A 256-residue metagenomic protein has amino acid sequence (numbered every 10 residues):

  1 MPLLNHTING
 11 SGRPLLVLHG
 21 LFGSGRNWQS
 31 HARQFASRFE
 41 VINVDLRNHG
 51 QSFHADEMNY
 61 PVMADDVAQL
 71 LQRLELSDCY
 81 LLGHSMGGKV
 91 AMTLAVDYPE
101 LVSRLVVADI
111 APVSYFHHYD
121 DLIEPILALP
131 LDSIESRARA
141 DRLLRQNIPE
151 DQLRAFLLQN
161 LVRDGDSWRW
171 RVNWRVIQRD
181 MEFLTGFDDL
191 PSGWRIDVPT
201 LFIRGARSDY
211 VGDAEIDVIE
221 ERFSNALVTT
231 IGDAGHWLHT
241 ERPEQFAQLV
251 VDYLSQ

Functional and structural regions predicted by a protein language model:
M1-L16, A36-F39, L76-S77, E182 (+2 more regions): Alpha/beta-hydrolase fold catalytic core
G20-G23, S85: Active-site glycine-rich loops that stabilize anionic/oxyanionic intermediates across multiple enzyme folds
F22-S30: Serine-hydrolase catalytic-loop signature spanning alpha/beta hydrolases and amidase-signature enzymes
Q29-A36, I42-L82, V90, Q248-V251: Active-site loop/oxyanion-hole signature of alpha/beta-hydrolase fold enzymes
S77-H118: Conserved hydrolase catalytic core segment
D132-F187: Conserved alpha/beta-hydrolase catalytic His-Asp/Glu region
D166-R222, L227-T230: Conserved serine/cysteine hydrolase catalytic core
A234-P243, A247: Catalytic histidine-centered segment of alpha/beta-hydrolase-like enzymes
